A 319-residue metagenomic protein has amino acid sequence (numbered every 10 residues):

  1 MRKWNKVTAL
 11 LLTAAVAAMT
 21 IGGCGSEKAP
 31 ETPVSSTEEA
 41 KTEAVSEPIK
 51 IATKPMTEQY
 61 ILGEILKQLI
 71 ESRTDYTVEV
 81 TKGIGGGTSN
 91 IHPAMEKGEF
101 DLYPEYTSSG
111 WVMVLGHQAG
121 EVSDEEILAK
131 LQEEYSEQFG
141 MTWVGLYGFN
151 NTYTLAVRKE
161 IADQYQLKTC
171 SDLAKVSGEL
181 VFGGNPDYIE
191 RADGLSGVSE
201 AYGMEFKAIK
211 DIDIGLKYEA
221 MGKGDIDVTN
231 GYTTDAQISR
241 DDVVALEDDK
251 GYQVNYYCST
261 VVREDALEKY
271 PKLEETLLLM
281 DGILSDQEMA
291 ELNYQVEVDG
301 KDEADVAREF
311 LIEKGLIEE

Functional and structural regions predicted by a protein language model:
M19-G23: C-terminal motif of bacterial Sec signal peptides marking the signal peptidase cleavage site
G25-E27: Bacterial signal peptide processing site
A29-I51, S171-V181, I312-E319: Immediate post-signal peptide segment of exported/extracytoplasmic ligand-binding proteins
P33-S35, E43-E64, I84-G87, D187-E190 (+1 more regions): Extracytoplasmic "Venus flytrap"
T57, V80-P93, G110, P186 (+1 more regions): Short helix-initiation/N-cap motifs at beta->coil->alpha
L69, S89-F100, G116-Q118, S196-A201 (+1 more regions): Short helices/loops that flank or line small-molecule/ion binding pockets
V114-E125, A129-V144, D225, Q237-G251: Ligand-binding "clamshell"
E125-V181, E264, G282-D286: A conserved helix-loop-strand patch within extracytoplasmic ligand-binding domains of the periplasmic binding
